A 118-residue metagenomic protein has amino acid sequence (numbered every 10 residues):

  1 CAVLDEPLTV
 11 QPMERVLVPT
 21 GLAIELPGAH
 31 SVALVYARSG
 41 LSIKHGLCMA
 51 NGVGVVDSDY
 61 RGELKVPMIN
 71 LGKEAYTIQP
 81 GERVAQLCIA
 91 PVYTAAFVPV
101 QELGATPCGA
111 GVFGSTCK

Functional and structural regions predicted by a protein language model:
C1-A95: Compact, glycine-rich, soluble single-domain proteins
R83, Y93-K118: Helix-rich terminal scaffold detector
